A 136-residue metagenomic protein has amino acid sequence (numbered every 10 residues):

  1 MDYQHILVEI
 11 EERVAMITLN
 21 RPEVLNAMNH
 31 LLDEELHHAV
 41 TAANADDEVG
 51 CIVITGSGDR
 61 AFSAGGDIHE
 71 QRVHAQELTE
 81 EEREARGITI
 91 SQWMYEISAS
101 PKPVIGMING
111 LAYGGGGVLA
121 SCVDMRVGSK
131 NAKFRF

Functional and structural regions predicted by a protein language model:
M1-T55: Conserved CoA-thioester-binding segment of acyl-CoA-metabolizing enzymes
Y3, D46, G65, S100-P101: Acidic-histidine catalytic/liganding microenvironments
I17, I54, D67, L119-A120: Hydrophobic/aromatic residues within transmembrane alpha-helices of multi-pass small-molecule transporters
G56-E96, A112: Glycine- (often His-adjacent) and acidic-residue-rich active-site loop that binds/positions the CoA thioester
W93-A99, M107, Y113-F136: CoA-thioester-processing core
